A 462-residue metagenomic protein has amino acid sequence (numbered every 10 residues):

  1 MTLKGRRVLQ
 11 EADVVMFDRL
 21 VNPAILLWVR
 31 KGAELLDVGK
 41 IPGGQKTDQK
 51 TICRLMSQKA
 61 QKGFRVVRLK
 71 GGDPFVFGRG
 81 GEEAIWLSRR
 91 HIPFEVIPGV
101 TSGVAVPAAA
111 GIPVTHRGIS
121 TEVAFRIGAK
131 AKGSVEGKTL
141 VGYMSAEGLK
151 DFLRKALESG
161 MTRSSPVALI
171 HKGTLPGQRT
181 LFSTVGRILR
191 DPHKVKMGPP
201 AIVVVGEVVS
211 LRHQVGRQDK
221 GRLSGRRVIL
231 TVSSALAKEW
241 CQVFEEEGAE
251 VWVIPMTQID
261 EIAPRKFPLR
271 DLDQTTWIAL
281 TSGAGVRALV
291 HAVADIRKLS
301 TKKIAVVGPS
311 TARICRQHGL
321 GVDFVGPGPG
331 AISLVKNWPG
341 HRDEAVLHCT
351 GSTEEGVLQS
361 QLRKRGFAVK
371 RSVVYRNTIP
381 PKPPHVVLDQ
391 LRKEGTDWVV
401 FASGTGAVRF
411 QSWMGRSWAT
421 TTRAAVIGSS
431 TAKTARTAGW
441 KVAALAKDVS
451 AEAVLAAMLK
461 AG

Functional and structural regions predicted by a protein language model:
M1-K4, V21-L27, T311, L358 (+1 more regions): Short, glycine/polar-rich helix-capping loops at beta-to-alpha or helix-loop-helix junctions that flank or form
L3-I97, A201, W277-L289, S300: Class I S-adenosyl-L-methionine
D13-V15, L35, P113, L140 (+4 more regions): Short, well-ordered beta-strand core segments
F17-D18, D37, V67-G71, F94-G99 (+9 more regions): General beta-strand structural signal in soluble alpha/beta enzymes
D48-I52, M56, A60-K62, L169 (+1 more regions): Signature of uroporphyrinogen-III synthase
G71-G137, L181-F182, F324-G330, H385: Class I SAM-dependent methyltransferase SAM-binding "motif I" and its flanking Rossmann-like core
G99, S145, L362: Active-site beta-loop-alpha substructure in enzyme catalytic cores, prototypically the cysteine-centered nucleophile
A131-L169: Conserved anion/nucleotide-ligand pocket segment
